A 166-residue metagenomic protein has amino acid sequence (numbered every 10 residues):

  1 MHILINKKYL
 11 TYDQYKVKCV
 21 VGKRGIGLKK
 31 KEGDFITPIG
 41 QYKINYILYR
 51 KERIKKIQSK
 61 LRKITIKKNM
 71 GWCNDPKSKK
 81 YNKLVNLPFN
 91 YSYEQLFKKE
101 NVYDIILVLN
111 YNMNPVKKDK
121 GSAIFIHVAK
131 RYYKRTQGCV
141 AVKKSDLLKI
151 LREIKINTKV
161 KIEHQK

Functional and structural regions predicted by a protein language model:
M1-Q137, K144-K166: Cell wall/extracellular polymer interaction/catalysis modules
